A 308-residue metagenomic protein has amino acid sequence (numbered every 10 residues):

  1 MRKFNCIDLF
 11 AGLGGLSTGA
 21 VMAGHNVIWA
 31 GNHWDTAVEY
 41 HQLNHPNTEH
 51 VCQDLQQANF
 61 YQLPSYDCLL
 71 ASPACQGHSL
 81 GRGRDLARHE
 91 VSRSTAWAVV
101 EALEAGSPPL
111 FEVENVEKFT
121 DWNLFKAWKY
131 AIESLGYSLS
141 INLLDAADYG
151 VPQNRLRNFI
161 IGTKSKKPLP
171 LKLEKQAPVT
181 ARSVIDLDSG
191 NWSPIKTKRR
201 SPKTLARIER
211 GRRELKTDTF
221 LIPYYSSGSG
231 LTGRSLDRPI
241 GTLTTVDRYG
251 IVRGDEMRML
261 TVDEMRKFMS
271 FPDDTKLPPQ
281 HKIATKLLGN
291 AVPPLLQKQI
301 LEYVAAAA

Functional and structural regions predicted by a protein language model:
R2, G19-N26, N44: A short, Lys/Arg-enriched amphipathic alpha-helix followed by its capping loop at the start of a domain
L9-L13: Class I SAM-dependent methyltransferase "Motif I" SAM/SAH-binding loop
W34-D35: Conserved SAM/SAH-binding beta-strand->alpha-helix loop
H41: Conserved SAM-binding loop
N47-D54: Conserved SAM-binding strand-loop segment of SAM-dependent methyltransferases
A58-C68, C75-S235, T242: Class I S-adenosyl-L-methionine
P202-A308: C-terminal target-recognition/interaction regions appended to catalytic cores
